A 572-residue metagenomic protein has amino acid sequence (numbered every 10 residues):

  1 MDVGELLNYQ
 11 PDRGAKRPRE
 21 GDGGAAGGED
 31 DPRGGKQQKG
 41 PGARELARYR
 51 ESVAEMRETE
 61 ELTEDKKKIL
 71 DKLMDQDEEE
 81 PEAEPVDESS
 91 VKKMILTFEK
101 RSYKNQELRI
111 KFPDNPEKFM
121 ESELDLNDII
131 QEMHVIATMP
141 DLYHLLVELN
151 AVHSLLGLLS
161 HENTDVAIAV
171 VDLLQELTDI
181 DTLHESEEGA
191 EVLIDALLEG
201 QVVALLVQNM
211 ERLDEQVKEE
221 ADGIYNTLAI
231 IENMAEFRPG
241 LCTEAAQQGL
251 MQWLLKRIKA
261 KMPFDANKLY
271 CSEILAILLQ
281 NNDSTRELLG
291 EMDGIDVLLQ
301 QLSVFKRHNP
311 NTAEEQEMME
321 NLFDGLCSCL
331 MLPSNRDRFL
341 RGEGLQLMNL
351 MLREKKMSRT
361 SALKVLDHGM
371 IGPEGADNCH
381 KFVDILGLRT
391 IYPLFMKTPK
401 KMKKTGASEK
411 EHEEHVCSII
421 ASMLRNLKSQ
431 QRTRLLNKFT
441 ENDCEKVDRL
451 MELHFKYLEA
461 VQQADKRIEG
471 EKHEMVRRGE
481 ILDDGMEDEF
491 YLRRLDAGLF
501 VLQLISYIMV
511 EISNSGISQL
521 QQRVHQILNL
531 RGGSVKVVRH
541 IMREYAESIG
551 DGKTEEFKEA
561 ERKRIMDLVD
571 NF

Functional and structural regions predicted by a protein language model:
M1, M56, M74, M94 (+23 more regions): Detector for methionine-enriched segments
M1-L142, Q175, D179, L193-L198 (+5 more regions): N-terminal "cap/leader" segments of large eukaryotic alpha-helical scaffolds
E55-T63, Q76-N209, L213-N226, M234-Q252 (+7 more regions): Elongated alpha-helical scaffolds that mediate protein-protein interactions in large eukaryotic proteins, primarily
E79, K111-S122, L155-D165, L206-E220 (+7 more regions): Helix-loop junctions that connect tandem helical modules in alpha-solenoid scaffolds
M133-A137, V170-D181, T227-E236, R257 (+10 more regions): Hydrophobic residues within the alpha-helices of tandem HEAT/HEAT-like
L350-R353, M357-G498, L504-L530: Structured C-terminal portions of repeat-based eukaryotic scaffold domains
D496-F572: C-terminal interaction modules of eukaryotic adaptor/scaffold proteins
